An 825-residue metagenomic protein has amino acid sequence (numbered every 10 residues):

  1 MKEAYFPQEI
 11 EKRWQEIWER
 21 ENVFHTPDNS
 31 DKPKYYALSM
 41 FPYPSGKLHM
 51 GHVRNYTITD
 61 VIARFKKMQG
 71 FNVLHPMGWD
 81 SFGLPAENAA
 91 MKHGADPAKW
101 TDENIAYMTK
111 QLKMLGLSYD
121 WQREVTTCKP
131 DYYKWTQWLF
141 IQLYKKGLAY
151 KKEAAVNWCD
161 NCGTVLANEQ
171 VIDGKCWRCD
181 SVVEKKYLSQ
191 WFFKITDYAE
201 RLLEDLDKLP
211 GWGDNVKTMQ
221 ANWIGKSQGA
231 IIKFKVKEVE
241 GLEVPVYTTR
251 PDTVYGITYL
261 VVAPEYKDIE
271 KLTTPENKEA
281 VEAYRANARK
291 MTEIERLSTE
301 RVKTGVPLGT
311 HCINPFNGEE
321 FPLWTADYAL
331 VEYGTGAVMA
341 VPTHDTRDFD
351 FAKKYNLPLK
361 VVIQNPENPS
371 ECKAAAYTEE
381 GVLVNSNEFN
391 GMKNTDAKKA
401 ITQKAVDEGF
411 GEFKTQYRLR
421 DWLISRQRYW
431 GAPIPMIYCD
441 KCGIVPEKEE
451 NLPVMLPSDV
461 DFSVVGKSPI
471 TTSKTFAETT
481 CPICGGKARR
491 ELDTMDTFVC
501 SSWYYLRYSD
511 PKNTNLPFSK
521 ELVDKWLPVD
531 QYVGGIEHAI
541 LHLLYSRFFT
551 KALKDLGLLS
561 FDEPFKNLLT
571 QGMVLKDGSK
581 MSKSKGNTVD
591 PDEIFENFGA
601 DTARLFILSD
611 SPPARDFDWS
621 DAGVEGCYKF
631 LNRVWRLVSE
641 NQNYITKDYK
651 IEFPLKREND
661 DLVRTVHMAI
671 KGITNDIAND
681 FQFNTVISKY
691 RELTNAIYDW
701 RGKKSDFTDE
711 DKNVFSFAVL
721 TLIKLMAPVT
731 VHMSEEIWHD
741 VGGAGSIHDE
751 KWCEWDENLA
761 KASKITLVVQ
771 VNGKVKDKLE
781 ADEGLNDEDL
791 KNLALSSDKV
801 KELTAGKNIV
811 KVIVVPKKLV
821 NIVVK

Functional and structural regions predicted by a protein language model:
M1-K34, A263, E276-K278, P358-E367 (+8 more regions): Basic, alpha-helical terminal appendages of large translation-related enzymes
M1-L38, K67-P76, W100-Y107, G211 (+2 more regions): Conserved oxyanion/phosphate-binding beta-strand-loop segments in alpha/beta enzyme cores
A4, R13, I17-E21, K92-Y247 (+6 more regions): Residue patterns forming the tRNA-binding/recognition surfaces of aminoacyl-tRNA synthetases and related DALR
P27-A95, E124-L139, T248-T249, P315-F351 (+1 more regions): N-terminal catalytic cores of NTP/NDP-binding nucleotidyl/phosphoryl-transfer enzymes
T59, N72, Y266-P366, E371 (+1 more regions): Catalytic alpha/beta core of large soluble enzyme barrels
D80, K145-C159, F413-C442, L544 (+4 more regions): Helix-rich, typically C-terminal accessory recognition domains appended to large enzymatic cores
T196-K226, A263-V306, L452-T480, V719-D749: Amphipathic alpha-helical
T310-F316, E320-Y333, E478-R615: Alpha-helical recognition segments enriched in aromatics with Gly/Pro capping that present substrate-recognition
